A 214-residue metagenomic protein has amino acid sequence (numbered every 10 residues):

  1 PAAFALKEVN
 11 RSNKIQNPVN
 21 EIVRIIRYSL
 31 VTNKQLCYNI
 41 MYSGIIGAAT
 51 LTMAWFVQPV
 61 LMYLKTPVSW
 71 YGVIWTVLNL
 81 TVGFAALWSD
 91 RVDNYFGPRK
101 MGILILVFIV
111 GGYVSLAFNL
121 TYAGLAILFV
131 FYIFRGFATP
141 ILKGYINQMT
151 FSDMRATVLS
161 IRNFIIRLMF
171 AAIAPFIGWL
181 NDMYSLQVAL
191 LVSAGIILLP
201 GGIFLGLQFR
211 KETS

Functional and structural regions predicted by a protein language model:
P1-P18, G206-S214: Helix-loop junctions on the cytosolic side of multi-pass membrane transporters, especially the intracellular loop
K7-M41: Juxtamembrane intracellular "pre-TM" segments in multi-pass secondary transporters
K34-L78, A171: Helix-loop boundary and gating motifs at the non-cytosolic
P67-V73, F176-I197: A membrane-interface helix-boundary motif in multi-pass transporters
V68-S69, S152-R162: Loop-to-transmembrane helix entry/capping segments in MFS-fold secondary transporters and related SLC/MFSD carriers
F84-P98, N181-D182: Helix-to-loop junctions at the C-terminal end of transmembrane segments in multipass secondary transporters
K100-S115, A194: Structural signature of the two symmetry-related core transmembrane helices
S115-L128: Helix-loop junctions at membrane interfaces in 12-TM secondary transporters
